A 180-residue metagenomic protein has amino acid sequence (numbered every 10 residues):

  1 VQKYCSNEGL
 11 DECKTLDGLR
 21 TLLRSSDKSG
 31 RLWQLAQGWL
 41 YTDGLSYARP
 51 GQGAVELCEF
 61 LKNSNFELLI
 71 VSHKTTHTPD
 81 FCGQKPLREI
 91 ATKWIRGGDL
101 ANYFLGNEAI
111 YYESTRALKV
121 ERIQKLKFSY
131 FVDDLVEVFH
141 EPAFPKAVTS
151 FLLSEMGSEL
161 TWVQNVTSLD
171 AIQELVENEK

Functional and structural regions predicted by a protein language model:
V1-Q34: Active-site neighborhood of HAD-like aspartate-dependent phosphohydrolases
G18-L19, G38, H73-T76: Short linear capping/connector segments at secondary-structure termini
S26-Y41, F66-L69: Short, basic/glycine-rich phosphate-binding loops at helix/coil junctions that contact nucleotide phosphates
L32-W39, L45-G51, I172-K180: Glycogenin-like
L45-S46, A54-A91, E113: Substrate-recognition element of Asp-dependent hydrolases with the DxDx(T/V) motif
F81-K180: C-terminal cap/substrate-recognition subdomain and adjoining C-terminal extension of metal-dependent phosphatase-like
